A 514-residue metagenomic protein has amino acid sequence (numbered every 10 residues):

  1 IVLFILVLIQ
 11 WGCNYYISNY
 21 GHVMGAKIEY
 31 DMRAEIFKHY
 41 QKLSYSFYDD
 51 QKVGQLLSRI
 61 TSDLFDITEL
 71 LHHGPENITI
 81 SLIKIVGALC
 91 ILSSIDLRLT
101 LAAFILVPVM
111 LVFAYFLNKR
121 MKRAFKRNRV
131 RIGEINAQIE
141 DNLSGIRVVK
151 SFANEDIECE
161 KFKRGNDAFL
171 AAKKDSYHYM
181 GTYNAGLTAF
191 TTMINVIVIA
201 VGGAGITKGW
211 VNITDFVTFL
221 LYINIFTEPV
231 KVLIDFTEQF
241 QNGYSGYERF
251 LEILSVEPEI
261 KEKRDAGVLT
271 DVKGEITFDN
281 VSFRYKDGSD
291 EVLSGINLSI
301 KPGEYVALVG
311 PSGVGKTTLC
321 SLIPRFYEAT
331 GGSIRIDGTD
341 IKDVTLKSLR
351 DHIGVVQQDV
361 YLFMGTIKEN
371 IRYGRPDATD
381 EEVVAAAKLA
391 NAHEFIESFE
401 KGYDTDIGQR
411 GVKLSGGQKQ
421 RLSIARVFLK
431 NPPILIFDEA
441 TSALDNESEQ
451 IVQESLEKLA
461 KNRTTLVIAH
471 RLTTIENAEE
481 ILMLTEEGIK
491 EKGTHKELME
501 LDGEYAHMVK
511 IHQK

Functional and structural regions predicted by a protein language model:
I1, I91-I105, D175, Y179-E248 (+1 more regions): Helix-loop-helix
I1-E29, K38, D49, L101-A102 (+3 more regions): Transmembrane-helix motif of ABC transporter permease domains
L6, H73-R127, V198-N212, E228: Transmembrane helices of ABC transporter permease
Y40, F162, F250, F278-N280: Conserved catalytic Walker-motif region of ABC-type ATPase nucleotide-binding domains
Y45-S46, S62-L71, P75, T79 (+9 more regions): An intracellular "coupling" helix at the cytosolic face of ABC transporter transmembrane type-1 domains
K263, L269-K514: ABC-type nucleotide-binding domain
